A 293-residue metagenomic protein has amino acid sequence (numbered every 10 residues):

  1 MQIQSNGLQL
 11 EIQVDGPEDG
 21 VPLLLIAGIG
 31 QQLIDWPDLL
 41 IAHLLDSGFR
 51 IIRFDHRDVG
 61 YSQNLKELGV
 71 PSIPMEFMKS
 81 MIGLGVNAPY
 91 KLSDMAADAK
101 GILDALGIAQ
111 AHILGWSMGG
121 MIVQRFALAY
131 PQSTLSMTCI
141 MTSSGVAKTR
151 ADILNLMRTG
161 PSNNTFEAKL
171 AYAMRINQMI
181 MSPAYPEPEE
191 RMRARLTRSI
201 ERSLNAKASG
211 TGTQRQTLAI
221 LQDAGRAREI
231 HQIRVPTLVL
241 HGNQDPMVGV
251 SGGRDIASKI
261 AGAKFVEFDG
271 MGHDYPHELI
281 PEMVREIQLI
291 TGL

Functional and structural regions predicted by a protein language model:
M1-Q9: N-terminal cap/lid segment of alpha/beta-hydrolase-fold proteins
L8-I82: Conserved HGGG/HGGXW glycine-rich cap/lid loop of the alpha/beta-hydrolase fold
G83-P89, S93-A111: Conserved acidic catalytic loop of the alpha/beta-hydrolase fold
A109-K148: Conserved hydrolase catalytic core segment
D152-R228, V235, D255: Alpha/beta-hydrolase
I233, V239-H241: Short beta-strand/loop motif that positions the catalytic acidic residue of the alpha/beta-hydrolase fold
Q244-V248: Acidic catalytic loop of the alpha/beta-hydrolase fold
A263-L293: Catalytic active-site module of serine/aspartate enzymes centered on a nucleophile-bearing elbow/loop
